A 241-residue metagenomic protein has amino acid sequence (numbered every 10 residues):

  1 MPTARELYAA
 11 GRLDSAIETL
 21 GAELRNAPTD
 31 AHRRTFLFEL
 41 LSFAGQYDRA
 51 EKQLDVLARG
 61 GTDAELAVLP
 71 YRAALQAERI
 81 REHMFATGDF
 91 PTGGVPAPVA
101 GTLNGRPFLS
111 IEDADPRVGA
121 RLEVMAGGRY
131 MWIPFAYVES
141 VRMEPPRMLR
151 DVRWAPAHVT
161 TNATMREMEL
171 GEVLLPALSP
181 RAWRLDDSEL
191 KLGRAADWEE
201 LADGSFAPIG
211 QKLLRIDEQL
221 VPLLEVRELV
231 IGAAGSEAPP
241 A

Functional and structural regions predicted by a protein language model:
M1-D89: Alpha-helical protein-protein interaction scaffolds
D14, D30, D48, D55 (+8 more regions): Acidic-enriched, low-complexity/disordered segments with a strong bias for Aspartate over Glutamate
T19, A50, R59, L69 (+4 more regions): Generic alpha-helix signal with a bias toward terminal, lower-confidence helices and secondary-structure junctions
F38, D48, E65, Y137 (+4 more regions): Generic detector of bulky aromatic hydrophobic side chains
L75-E82, G94-V95, E199-G204: Short, highly charged low-complexity linear segments
V95-P180: Long, positively charged binding patches that form subdomain-scale interaction surfaces for polyanionic ligands
V173-A233: Helix-rich interaction surfaces within compact, conserved domain-sized segments that mediate assembly or partner
A233-A241: Accessory (non-J-domain) regions of J-domain/Hsp40 co-chaperones
